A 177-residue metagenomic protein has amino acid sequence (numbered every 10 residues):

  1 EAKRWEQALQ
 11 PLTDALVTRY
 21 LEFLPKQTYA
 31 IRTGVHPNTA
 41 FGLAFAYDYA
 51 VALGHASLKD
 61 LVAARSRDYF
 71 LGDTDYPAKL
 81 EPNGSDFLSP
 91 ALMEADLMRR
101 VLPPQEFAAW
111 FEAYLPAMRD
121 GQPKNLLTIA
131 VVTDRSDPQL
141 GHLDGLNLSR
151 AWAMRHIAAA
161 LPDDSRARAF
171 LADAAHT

Functional and structural regions predicted by a protein language model:
E1-L53, S85-M93: Aromatic-lined, polymer-binding surfaces characteristic of secreted/periplasmic polysaccharide-degrading enzymes
A50-T177: Long, repeat-rich segments with strong aromatic
